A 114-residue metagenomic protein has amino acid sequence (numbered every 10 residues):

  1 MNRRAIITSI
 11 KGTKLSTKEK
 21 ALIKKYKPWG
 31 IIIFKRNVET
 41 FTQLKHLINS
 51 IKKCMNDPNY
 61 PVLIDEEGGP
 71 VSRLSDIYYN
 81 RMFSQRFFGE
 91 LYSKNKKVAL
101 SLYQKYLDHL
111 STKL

Functional and structural regions predicted by a protein language model:
M1-L15: Boundary/entry segment of secreted carbohydrate-active catalytic domains
L15-I32: N-terminal glycine-rich anion-binding loops that anchor highly charged ligand groups
K27-I48, K52-L114: Enzymes and membrane/adaptor proteins characterized by extended Gly/Ser/Thr/Asp/Glu-rich, aromatic-dotted
